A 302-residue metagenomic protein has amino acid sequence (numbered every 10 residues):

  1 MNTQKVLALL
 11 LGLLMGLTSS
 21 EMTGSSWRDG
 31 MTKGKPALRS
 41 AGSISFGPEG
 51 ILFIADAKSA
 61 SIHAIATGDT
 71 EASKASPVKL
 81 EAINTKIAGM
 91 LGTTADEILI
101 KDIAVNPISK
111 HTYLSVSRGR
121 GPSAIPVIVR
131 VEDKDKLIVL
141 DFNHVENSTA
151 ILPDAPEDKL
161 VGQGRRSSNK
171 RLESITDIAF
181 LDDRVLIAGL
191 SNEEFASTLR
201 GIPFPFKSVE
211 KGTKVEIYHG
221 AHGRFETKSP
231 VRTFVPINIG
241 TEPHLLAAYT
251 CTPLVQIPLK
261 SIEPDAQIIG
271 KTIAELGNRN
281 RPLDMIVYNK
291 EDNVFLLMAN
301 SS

Functional and structural regions predicted by a protein language model:
M1-L9: Bacterial N-terminal signal peptides that target proteins for export
A8-T18: Bacterial N-terminal signal peptides
M22-S302: Sequence/structural signature of beta-propeller domains
